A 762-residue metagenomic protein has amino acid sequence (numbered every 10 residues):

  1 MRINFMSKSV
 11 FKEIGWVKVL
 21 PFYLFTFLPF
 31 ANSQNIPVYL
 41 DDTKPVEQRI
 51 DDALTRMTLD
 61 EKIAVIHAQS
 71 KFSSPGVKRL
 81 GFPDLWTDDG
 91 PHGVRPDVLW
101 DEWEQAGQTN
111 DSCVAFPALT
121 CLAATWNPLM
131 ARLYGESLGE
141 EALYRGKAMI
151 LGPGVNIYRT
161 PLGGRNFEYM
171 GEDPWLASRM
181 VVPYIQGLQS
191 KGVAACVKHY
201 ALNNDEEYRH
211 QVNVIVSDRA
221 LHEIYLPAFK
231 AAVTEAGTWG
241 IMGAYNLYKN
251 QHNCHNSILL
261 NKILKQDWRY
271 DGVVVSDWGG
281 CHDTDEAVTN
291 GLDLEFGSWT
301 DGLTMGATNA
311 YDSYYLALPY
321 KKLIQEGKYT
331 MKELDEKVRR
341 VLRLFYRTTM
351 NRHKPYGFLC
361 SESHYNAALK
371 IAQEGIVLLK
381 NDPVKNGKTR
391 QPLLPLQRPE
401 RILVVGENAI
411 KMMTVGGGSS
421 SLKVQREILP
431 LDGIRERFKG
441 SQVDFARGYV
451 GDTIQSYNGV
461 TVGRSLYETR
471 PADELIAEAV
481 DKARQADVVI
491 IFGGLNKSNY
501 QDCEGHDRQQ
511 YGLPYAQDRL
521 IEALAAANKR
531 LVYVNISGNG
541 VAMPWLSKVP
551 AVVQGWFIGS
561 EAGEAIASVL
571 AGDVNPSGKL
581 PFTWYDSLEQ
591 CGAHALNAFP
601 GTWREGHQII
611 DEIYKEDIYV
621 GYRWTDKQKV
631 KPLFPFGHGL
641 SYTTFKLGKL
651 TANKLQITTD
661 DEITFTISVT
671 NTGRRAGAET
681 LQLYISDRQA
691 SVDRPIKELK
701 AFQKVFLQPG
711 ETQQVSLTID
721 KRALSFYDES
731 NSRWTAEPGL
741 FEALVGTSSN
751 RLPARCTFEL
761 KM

Functional and structural regions predicted by a protein language model:
M1-I36: Bacterial Sec-dependent N-terminal signal peptides
S33-F726, R733-N750: Glycoside hydrolase catalytic-domain context in secreted enzymes
R751-M762: Short beta-strand elements
